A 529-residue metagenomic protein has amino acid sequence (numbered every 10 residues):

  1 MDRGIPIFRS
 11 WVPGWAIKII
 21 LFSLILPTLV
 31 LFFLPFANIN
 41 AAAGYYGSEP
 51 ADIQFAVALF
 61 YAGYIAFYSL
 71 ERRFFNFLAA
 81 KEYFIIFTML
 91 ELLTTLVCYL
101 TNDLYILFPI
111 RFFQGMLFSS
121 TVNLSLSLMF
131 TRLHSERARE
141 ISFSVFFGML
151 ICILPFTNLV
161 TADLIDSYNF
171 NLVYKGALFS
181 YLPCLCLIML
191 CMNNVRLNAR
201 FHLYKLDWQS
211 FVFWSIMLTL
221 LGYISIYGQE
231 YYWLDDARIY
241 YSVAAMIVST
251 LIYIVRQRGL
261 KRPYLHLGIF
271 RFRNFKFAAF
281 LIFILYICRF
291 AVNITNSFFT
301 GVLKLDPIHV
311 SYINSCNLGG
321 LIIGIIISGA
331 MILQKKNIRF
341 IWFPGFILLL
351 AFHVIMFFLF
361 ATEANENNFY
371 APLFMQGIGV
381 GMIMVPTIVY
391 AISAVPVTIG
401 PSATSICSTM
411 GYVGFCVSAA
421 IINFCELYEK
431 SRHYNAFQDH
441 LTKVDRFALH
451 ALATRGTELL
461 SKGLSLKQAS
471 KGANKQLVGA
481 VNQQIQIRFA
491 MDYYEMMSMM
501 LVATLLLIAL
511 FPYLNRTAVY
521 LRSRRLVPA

Functional and structural regions predicted by a protein language model:
D2-P6, L464-A529: Transmembrane-helix exit segments and adjacent C-terminal regions of multi-pass membrane proteins
G14-L31, P35-N40, V57, Y264-S431: 12-transmembrane solute porter fold
A37-F67: Extracellular/periplasmic helix-loop-helix junction of adjacent transmembrane segments in MFS-like secondary
F55-R73, S119-S127, S315-S328: Central cavity-lining transmembrane alpha-helices of secondary-active solute carriers, predominantly the Major
A66-A80, I165, G324-F340: Helix-to-loop junctions at the C-terminal end of transmembrane segments in multipass secondary transporters
L70-Q209: Helix-loop-helix hairpins in multi-pass membrane proteins, especially solute transporters
L172-L190, Q209-T219, I239-M246, A436-A448 (+1 more regions): Symmetry-related core transmembrane helices of the 12-TM Major Facilitator Superfamily/SLC fold
L190-H202, Y223-V310: Membrane-helix boundary/linker segments in multi-pass transporters
